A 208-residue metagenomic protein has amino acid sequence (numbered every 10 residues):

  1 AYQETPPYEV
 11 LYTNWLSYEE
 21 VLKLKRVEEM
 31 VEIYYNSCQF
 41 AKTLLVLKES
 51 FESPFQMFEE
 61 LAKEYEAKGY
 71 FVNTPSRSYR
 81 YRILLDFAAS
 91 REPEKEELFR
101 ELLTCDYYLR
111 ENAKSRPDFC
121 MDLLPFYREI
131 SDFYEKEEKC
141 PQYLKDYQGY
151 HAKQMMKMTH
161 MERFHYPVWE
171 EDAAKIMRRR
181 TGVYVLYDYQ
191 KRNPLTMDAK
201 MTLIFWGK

Functional and structural regions predicted by a protein language model:
A1-F55: A structural motif corresponding to the C-terminal lobe/cap of the Radical SAM core domain
V10, L98, L102-T104, Y184-Y187 (+1 more regions): Generic preference for hydrophobic/aromatic residues in regular secondary structure cores
F51-M158: Alpha-helical scaffold in the C-terminal half of BTB/POZ domains and their immediate C-terminal extension
R128-K208: Charge-dense, extended regions
